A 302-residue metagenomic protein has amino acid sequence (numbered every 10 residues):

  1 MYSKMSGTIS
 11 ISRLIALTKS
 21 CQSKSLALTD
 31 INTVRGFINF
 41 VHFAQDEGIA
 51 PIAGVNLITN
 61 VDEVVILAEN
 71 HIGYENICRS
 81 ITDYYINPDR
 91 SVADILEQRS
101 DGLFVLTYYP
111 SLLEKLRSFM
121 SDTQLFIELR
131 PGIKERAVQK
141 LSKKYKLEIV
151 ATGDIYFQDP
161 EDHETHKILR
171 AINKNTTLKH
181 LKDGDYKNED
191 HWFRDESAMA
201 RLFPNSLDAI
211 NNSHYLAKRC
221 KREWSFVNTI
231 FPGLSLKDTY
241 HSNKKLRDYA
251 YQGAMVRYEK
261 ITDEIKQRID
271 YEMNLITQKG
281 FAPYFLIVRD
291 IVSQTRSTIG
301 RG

Functional and structural regions predicted by a protein language model:
M1-G302: Phosphodiester-processing cores and adjacent nucleic acid-binding clamps
